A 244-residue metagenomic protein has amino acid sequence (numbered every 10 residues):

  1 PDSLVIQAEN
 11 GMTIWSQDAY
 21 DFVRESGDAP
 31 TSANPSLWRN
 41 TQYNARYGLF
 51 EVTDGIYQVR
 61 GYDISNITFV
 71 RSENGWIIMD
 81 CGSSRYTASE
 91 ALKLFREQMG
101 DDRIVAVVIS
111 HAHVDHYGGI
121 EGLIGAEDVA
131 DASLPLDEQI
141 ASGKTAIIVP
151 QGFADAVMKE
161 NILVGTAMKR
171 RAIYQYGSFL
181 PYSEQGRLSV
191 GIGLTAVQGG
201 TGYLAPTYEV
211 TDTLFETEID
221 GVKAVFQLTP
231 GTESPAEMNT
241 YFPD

Functional and structural regions predicted by a protein language model:
P1-D18, L136, I140, I147-G152 (+2 more regions): Extracytoplasmic/secretory-pathway proteins
P1-R46: N-terminal pre-domain segments of enzymes
Q42-D102, E237-D244: Conserved beta-strand hairpin/beta-sheet module of binuclear metal-dependent hydrolase folds, prominently
E51, A141-G143, G152-P230, P235-A236: Metallo-beta-lactamase
Y57-V59, V108, I148, Y208-V210 (+1 more regions): Hydrophobic/aromatic beta-strand patches that form the interior of the parallel beta-sheet core in alpha/beta enzyme
N66, R85-T87, A112-H116, D155-V157 (+1 more regions): Flexible loop/turn segments at secondary-structure boundaries
N74-G75, Y86-A146: Active-site metal-binding motif and surrounding structural segment of the metallo-beta-lactamase
